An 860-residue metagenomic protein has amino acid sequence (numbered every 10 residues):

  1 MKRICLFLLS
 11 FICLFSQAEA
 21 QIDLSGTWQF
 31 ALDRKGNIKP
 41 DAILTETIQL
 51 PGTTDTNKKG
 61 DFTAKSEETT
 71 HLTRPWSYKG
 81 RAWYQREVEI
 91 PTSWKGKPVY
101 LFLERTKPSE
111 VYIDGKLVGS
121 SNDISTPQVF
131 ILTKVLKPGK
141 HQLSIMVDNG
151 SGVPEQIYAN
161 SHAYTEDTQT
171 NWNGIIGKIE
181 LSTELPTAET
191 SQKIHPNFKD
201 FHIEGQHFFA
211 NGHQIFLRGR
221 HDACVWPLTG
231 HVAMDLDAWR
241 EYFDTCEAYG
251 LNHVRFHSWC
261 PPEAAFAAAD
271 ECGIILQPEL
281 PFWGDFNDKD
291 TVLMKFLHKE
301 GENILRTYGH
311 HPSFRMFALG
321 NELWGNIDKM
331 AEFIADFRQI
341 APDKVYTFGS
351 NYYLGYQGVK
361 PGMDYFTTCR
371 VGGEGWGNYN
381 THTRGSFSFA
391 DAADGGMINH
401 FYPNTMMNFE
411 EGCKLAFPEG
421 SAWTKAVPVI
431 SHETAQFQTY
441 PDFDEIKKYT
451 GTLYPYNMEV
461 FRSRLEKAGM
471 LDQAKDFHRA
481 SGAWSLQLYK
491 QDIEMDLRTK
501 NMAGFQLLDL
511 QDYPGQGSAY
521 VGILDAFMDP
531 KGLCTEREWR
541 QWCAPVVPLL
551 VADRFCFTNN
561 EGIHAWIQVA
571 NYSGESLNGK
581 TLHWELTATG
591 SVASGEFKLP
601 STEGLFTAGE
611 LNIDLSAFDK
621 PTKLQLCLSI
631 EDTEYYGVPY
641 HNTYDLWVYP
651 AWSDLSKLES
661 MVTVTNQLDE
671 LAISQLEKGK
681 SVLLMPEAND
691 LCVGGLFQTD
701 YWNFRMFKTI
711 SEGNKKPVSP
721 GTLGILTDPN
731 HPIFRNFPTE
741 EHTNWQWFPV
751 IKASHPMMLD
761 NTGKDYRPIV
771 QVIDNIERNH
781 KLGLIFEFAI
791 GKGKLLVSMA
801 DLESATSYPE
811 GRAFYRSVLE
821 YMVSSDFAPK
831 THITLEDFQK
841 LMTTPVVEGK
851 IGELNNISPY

Functional and structural regions predicted by a protein language model:
E19-E68, M146-E155, G174-L181, V818 (+2 more regions): Accessory carbohydrate-binding/adhesion or oligomerization-edge regions at the termini of glycan-active proteins
F30-K35, R74, K79-P186, E263 (+2 more regions): Accessory beta-strand-rich segments of carbohydrate-active enzymes
K35, E189-C246, L646: N-terminal carbohydrate-binding accessory modules
V111-I113, S191-I194, N560-P600, A608-D614 (+1 more regions): Beta-strand-rich binding/interaction modules
H253-I523: Substrate-binding/catalytic cleft of secreted carbohydrate-active enzymes, primarily glycoside hydrolases
I340, L508-S573, P845-G849: Aromatic-rich peripheral "rim/lid" segments of glycoside hydrolase catalytic domains that contact and position glycan
N399-L415, L691, K708-P809, D826-Y860: Catalytic beta-strand/loop cores that center a nucleophilic Ser/Cys/Thr and support acyl-enzyme chemistry
S660-R705, K792-K794, S798, V818: Short alpha-beta junction capping motif
